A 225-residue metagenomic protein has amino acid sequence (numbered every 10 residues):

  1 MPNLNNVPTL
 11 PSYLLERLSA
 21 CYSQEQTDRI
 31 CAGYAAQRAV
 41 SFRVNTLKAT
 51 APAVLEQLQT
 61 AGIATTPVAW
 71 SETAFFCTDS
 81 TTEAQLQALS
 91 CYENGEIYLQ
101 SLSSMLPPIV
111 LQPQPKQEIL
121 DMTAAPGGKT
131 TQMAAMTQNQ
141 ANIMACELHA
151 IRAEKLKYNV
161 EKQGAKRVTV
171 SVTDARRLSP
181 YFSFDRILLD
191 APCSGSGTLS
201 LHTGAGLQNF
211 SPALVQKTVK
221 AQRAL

Functional and structural regions predicted by a protein language model:
M1-L225: S-adenosylmethionine
